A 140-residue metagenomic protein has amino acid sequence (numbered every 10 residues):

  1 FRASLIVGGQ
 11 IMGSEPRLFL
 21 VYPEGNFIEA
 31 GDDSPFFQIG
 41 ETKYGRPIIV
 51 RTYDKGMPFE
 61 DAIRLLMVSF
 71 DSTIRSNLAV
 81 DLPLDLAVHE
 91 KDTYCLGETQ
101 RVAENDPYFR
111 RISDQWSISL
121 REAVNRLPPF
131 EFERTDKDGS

Functional and structural regions predicted by a protein language model:
F1-S140: N-terminal nucleophile
